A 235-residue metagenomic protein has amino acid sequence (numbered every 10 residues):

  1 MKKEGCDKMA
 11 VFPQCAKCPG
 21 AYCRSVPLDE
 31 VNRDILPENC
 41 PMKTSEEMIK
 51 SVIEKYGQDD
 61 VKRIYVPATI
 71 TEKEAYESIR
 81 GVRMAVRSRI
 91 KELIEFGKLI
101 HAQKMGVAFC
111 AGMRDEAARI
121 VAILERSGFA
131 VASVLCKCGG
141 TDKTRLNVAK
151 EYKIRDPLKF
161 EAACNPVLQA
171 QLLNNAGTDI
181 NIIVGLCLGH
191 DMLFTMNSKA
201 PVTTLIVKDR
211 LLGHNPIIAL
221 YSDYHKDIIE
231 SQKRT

Functional and structural regions predicted by a protein language model:
K2-K104, A111-D115: Electropositive, gly/pro-rich neighborhoods at or near active sites that engage anionic ligands
R83-R87, F109-A117, G139, N181-M192: Gly/Ser/Thr-rich loops at beta-strand to alpha-helix junctions that form or flank small-molecule/cofactor-binding
S88, F160-N175, L186-L188: Active-site glycine-rich loop that binds ribose-phosphate moieties when present
G97, H101-A111, S133-K137, I180-V184: Short glycine-rich or small-residue beta-strand-to-loop segments that form or flank ligand, phosphate, metal/Fe-S
D115-P166: Long, charge-dense
E116-I123, D191-A200: Short Gly/Thr/Asp-enriched flexible loops that form oxyanion-binding sites at enzyme active sites
A130-K137, L193, N197-N215: Short, acidic/small-residue loops that bind anionic groups at enzyme active sites
T203-T235: C-terminal functional extensions of proteins
